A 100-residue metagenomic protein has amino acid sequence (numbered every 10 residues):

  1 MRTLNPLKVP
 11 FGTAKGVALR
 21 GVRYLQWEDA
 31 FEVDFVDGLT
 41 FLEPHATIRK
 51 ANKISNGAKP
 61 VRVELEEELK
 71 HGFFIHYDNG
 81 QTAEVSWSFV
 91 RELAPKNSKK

Functional and structural regions predicted by a protein language model:
M1-K100: Motif-centric detector for short Cys/His coordination patterns
